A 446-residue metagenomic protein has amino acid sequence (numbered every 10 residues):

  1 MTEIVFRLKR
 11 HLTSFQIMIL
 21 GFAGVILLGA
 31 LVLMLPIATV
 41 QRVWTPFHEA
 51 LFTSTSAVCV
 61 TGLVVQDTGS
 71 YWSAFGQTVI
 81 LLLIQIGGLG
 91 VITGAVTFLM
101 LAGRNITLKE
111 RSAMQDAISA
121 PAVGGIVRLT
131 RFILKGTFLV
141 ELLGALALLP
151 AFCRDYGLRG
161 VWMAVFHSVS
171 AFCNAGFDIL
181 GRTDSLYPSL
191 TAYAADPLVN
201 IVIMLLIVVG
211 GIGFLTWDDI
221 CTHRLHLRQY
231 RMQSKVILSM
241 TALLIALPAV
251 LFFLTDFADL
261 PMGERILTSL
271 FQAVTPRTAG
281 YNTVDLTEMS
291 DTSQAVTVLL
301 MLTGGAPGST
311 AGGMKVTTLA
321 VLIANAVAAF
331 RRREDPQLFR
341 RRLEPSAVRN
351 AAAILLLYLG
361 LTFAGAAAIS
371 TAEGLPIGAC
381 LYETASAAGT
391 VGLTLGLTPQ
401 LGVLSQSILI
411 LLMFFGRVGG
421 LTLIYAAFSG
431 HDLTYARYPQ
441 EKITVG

Functional and structural regions predicted by a protein language model:
M1-G446: Membrane-proximal intracellular helices of multi-pass ion channels
